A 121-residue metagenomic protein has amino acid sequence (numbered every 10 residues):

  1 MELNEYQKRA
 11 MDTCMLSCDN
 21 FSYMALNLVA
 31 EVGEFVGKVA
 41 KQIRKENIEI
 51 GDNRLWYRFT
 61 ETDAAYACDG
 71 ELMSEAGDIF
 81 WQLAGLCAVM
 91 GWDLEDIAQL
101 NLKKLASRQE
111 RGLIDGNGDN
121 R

Functional and structural regions predicted by a protein language model:
M1-A76, F80-R121: Flexible "arm" and connector segments at domain edges
